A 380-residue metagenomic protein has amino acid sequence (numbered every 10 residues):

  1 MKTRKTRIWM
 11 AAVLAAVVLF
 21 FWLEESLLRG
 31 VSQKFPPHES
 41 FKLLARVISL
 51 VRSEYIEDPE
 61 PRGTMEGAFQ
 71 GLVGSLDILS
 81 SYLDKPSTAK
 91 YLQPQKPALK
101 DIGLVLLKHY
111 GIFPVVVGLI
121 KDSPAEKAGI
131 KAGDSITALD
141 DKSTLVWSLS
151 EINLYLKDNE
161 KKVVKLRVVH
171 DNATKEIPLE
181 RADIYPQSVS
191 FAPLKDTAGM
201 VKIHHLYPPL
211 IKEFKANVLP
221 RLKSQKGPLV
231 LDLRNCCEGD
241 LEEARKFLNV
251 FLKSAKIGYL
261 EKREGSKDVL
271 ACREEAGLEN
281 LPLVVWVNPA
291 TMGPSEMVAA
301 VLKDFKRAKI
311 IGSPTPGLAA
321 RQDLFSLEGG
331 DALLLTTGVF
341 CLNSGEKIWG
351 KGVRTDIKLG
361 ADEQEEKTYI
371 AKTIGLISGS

Functional and structural regions predicted by a protein language model:
K2-Y82, K108-I112, S123, K223-K226 (+1 more regions): Terminal targeting/pro-maturation regions of precursor/exported proteins
Q33-P36, S40, R52, I56 (+6 more regions): Cleft-lining beta-strand/loop regions that shape enzyme active-site pockets
G67, I78-V115, P178: PDZ/PDZ-like peptide-tail recognition elements
S75, I348, Q364-S380: Conserved functional hotspot residues or short segments at active or partner-binding sites across diverse domains
P97-L139: Glycine-rich active-site/cofactor-binding loop and its immediate structural neighborhood
L107, R167-V169, C341: A generic structural motif
G329, L334-V339, R354: Short acidic, Pro/Gly- and aromatic-enriched capping/linker segments at domain boundaries
